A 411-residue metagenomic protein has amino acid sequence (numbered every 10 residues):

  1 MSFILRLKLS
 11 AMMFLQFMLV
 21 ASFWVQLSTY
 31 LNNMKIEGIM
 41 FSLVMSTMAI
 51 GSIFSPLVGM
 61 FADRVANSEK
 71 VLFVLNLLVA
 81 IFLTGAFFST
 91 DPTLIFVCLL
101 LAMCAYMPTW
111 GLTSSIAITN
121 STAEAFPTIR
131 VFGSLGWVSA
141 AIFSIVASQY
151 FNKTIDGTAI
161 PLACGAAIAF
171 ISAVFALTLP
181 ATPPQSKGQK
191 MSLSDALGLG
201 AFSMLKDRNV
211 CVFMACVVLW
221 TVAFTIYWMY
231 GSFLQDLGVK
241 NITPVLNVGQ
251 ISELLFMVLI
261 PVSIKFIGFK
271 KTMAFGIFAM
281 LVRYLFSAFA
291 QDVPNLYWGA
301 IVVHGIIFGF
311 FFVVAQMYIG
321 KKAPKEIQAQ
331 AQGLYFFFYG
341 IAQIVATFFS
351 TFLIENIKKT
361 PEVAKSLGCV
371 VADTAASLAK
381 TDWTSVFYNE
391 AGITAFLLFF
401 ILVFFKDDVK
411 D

Functional and structural regions predicted by a protein language model:
M1-F3, L179-A215: Juxtamembrane intracellular "pre-TM" segments in multi-pass secondary transporters
S2-S52, N209-V245: Helix-loop boundary and gating motifs at the non-cytosolic
F14, F82, P92-T109, V218 (+1 more regions): Hydrophobic core of transmembrane alpha-helices in multi-pass small-molecule transporters, especially MFS/SLC-type
L43-M60, N247-L259: Central cavity-lining transmembrane alpha-helices of secondary-active solute carriers, predominantly the Major
F54-N67, S148, F256-F269, I354: Helix-to-loop junctions at the C-terminal end of transmembrane segments in multipass secondary transporters
K70-T84, K271-F286: Structural signature of the two symmetry-related core transmembrane helices
L100-F132: Cytoplasmic helix-loop-helix junction between adjacent transmembrane helices in 12-TM secondary transporters
S148-A167, F352-T394: A membrane-interface helix-boundary motif in multi-pass transporters
